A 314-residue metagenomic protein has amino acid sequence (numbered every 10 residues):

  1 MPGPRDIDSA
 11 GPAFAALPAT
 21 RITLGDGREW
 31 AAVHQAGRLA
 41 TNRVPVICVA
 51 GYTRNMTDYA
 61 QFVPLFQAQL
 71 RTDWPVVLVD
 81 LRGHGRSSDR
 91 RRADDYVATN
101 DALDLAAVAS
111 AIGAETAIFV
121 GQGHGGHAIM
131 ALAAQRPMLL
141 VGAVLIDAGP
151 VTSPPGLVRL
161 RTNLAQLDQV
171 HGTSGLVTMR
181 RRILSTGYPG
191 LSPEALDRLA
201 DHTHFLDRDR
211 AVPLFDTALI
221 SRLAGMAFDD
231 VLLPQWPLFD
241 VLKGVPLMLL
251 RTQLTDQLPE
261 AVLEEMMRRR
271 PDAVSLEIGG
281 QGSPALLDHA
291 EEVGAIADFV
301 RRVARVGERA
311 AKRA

Functional and structural regions predicted by a protein language model:
D26, Q61, Q67, T72-V120 (+1 more regions): Active-site loop/oxyanion-hole signature of alpha/beta-hydrolase fold enzymes
D26-G37: A short loop-to-beta-strand scaffold at the N-terminal edge of the catalytic core in hydrolase folds
Y52-P64: The serine-hydrolase catalytic nucleophile loop
E115-P154: Conserved hydrolase catalytic core segment
V141-S174: Flexible "cap/lid" loop of the alpha/beta hydrolase fold
H171-A224: Conserved alpha/beta-hydrolase catalytic His-Asp/Glu region
D207-R268: Conserved serine/cysteine hydrolase catalytic core
Q281-E291: Catalytic histidine-centered segment of alpha/beta-hydrolase-like enzymes
